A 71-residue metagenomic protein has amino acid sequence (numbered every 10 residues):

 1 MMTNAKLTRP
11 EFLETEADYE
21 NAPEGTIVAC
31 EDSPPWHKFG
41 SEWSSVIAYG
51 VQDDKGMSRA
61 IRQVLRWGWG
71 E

Functional and structural regions predicted by a protein language model:
M1-E71: Structural boundary micro-motifs
